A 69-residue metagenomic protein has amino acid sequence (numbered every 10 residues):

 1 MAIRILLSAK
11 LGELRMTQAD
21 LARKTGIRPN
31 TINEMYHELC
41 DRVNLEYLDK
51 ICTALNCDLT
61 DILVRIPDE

Functional and structural regions predicted by a protein language model:
M1-A19: A short, Lys/Arg-rich alpha-helix, primarily the initiator
L11, A22, C52: The alpha-helix within a helix-turn-helix
M16-E34: Short alpha-helical DNA-recognition segment
Q18, L45-L48: Helix-turn-helix DNA-binding elements, focusing on the entry/boundary residues of the two helices that contact DNA
Y36, Y47, I66: DNA major-groove recognition helix of helix-turn-helix
Y47-C52, I62-L63: Hydrophobic micro-packing sites on short alpha-helices
N56-E69: Short C-terminal boundary/hinge segments that cap the last helix of small helical domains
